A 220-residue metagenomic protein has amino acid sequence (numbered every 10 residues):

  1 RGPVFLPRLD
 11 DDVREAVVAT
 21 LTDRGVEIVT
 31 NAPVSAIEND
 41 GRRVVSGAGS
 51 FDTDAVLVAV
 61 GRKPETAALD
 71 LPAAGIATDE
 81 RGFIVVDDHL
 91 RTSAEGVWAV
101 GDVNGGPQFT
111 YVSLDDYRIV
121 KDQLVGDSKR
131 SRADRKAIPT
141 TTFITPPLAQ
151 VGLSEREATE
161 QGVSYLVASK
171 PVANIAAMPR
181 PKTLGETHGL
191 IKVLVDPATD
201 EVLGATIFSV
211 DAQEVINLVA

Functional and structural regions predicted by a protein language model:
R1-D40, Q108-L114, V120-E157: Rossmann-like dinucleotide-binding cores of NAD(P)H-dependent redox enzymes
V13-V17, G47, T183-E186: Short, hinge-like loop/turn segments at secondary-structure boundaries
D23, D79, V86-D88, E155 (+1 more regions): Short, acidic, Ser/Thr-enriched surface-loop or helix-capping motifs
I28, R43, S50-D127, N217-L218: FAD-site-proximal beta/loop scaffold in flavoenzymes
A36, G75, H89, K192-L194: Short, surface-exposed charged micro-motifs
N39-V44, S164: Short, hydrophobic/aromatic-rich segments at coil-to-beta transitions
G47-S50, T199-E201: Short acidic/polar mixed-charge low-complexity motifs
F143-A220: Flexible, glycine-rich terminal cap/loop adjacent to redox cofactors in electron-transfer oxidoreductases
